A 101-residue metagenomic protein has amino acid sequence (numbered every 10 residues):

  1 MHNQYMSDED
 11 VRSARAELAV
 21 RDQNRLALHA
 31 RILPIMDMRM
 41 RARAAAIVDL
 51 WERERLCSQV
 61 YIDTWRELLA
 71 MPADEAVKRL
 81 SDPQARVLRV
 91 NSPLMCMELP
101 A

Functional and structural regions predicted by a protein language model:
H2-A101: Basic, alpha-helical nucleic-acid-binding regions used in initiation and control of genome expression
